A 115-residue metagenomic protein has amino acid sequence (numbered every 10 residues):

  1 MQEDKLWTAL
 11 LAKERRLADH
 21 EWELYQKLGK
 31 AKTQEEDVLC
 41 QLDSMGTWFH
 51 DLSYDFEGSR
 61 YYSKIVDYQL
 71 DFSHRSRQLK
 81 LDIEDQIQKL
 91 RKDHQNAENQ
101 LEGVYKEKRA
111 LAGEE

Functional and structural regions predicted by a protein language model:
M1-E115: Charge-rich amphipathic alpha-helical interaction elements
